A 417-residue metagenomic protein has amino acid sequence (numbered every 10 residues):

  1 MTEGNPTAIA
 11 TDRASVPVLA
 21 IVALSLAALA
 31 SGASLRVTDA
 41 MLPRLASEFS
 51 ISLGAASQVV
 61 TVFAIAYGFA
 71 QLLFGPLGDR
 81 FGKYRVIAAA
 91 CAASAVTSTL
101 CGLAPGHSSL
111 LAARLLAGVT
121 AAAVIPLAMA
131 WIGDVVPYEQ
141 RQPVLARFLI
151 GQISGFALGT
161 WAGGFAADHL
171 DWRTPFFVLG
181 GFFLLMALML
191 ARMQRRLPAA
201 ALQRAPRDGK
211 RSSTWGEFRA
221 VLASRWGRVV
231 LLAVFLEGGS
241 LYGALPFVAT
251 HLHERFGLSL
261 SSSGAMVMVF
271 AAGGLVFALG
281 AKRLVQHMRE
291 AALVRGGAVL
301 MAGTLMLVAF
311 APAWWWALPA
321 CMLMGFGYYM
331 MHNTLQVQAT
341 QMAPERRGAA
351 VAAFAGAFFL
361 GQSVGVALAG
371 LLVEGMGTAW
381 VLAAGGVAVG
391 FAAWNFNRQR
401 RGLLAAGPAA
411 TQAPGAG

Functional and structural regions predicted by a protein language model:
P6-A14, R195-V230: Juxtamembrane intracellular "pre-TM" segments in multi-pass secondary transporters
S50, G82, L103-S109, T120 (+2 more regions): Helix-breaking motifs and short loop linkers at transmembrane-helix boundaries and internal kinks in secondary membrane
F69-P105: Conserved MFS/SLC helix-loop-helix module at the cytosolic interface between two early adjacent transmembrane helices
Q71-G82, F277-R289, V373-E374: Helix-to-loop junctions at the C-terminal end of transmembrane segments in multipass secondary transporters
A93, T97, S108-L116, W315-L323: Paired small-residue
S109, P137-Y138, R147-Q194: Helix-loop-helix hairpin linking two adjacent transmembrane segments in secondary transporters
A113-G151: Cytoplasmic helix-loop-helix junction between adjacent transmembrane helices in 12-TM secondary transporters
A291-L335: C-terminal transmembrane helical hairpin of 12-TM major facilitator-type secondary transporters
